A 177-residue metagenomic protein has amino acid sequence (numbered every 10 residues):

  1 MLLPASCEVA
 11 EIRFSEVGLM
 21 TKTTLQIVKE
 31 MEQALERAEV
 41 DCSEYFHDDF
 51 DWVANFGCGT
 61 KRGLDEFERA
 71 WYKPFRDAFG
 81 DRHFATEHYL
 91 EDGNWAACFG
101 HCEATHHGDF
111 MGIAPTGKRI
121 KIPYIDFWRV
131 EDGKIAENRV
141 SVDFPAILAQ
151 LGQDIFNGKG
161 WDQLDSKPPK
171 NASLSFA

Functional and structural regions predicted by a protein language model:
C7, E11-A177: C-terminal and inter-domain tail/linker signature
